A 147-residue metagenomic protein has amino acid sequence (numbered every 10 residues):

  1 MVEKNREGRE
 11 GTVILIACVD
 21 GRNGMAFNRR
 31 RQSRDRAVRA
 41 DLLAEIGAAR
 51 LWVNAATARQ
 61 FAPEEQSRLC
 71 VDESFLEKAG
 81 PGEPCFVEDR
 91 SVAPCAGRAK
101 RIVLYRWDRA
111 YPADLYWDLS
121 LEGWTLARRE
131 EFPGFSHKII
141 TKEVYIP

Functional and structural regions predicted by a protein language model:
V2-P147: Enzymes that bind and transform nitrogen-containing heteroaromatic metabolites
